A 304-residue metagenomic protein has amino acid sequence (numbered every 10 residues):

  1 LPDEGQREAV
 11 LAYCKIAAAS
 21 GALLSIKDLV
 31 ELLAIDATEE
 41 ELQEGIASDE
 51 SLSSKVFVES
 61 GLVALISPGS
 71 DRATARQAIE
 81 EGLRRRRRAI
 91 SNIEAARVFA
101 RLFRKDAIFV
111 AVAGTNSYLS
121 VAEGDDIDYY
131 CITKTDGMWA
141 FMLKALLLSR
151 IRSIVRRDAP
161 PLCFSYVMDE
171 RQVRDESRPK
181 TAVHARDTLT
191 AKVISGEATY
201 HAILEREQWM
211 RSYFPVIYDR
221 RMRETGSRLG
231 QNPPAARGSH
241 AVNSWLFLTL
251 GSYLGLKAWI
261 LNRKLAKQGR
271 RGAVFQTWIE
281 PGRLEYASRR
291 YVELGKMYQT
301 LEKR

Functional and structural regions predicted by a protein language model:
D3-G124, T133-R304: Catalytic core of pol beta-like nucleotidyltransferases
